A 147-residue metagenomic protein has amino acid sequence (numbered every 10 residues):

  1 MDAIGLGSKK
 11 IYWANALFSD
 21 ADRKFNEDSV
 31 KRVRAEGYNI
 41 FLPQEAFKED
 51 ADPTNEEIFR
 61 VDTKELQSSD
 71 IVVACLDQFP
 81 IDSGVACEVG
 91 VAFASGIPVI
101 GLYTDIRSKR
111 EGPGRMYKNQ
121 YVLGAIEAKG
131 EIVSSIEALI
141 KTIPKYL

Functional and structural regions predicted by a protein language model:
M1-L147: Conserved catalytic or regulatory cores that recognize and/or transform ribose-phosphate-containing ligands
